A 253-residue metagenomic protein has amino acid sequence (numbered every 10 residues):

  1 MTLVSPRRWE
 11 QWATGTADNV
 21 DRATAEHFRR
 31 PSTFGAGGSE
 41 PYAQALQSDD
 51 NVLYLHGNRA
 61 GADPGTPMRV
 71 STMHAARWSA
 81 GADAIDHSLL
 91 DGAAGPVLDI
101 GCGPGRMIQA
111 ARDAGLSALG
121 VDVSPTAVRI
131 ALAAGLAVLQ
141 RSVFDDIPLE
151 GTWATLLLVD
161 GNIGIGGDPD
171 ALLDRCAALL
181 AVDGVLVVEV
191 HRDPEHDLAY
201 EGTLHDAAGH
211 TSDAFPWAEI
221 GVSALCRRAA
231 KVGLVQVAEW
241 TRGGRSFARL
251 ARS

Functional and structural regions predicted by a protein language model:
T2-G92: S-adenosyl-L-methionine
G101-G105: Class I SAM-dependent methyltransferase "Motif I" SAM/SAH-binding loop
S124: Conserved SAM/SAH-binding beta-strand->alpha-helix loop
G135-D145: Conserved SAM-binding strand-loop segment of SAM-dependent methyltransferases
F144-L156: A short acidic, Gly/Pro-enriched loop at the edge of an enzyme's catalytic core that lines a small-molecule cofactor
G164-R175: A short, conserved alpha-helix within the catalytic core of class I
D183-H191: Conserved beta-strand signature within the Rossmann-like core of class I S-adenosyl-L-methionine
F215-G233: Short alpha-helix
